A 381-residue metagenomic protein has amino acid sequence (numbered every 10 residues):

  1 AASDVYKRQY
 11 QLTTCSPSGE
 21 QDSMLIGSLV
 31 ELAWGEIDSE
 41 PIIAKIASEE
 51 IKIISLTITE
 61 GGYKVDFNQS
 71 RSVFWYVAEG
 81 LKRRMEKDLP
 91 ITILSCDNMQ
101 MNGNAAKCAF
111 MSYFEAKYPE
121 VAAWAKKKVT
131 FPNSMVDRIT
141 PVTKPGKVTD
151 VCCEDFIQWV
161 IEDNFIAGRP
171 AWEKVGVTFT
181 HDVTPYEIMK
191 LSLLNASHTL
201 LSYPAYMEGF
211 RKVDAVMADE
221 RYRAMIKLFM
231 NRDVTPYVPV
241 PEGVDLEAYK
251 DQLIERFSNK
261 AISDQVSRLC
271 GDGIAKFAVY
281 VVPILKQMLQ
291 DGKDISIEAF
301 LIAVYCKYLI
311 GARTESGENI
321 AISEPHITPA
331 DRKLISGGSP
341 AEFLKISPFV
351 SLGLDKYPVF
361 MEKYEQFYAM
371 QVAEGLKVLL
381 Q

Functional and structural regions predicted by a protein language model:
S3-Q381: Substrate/ligand-engaging "lid" and interaction regions
